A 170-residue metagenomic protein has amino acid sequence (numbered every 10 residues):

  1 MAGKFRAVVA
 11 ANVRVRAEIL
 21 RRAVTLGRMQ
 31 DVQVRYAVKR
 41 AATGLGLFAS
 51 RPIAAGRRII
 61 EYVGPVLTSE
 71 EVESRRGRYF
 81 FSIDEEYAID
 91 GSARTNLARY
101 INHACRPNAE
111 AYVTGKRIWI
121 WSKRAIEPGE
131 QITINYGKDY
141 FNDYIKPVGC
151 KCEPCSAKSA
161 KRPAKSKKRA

Functional and structural regions predicted by a protein language model:
A2-V8, C105-A170: C-terminal SET catalytic tail plus cysteine-rich post-SET Zn-binding segment of SAM-dependent SET-domain
N12-V15, I19-Y112, P154, A160-K167: Catalytic cores of histone-lysine modification enzymes
